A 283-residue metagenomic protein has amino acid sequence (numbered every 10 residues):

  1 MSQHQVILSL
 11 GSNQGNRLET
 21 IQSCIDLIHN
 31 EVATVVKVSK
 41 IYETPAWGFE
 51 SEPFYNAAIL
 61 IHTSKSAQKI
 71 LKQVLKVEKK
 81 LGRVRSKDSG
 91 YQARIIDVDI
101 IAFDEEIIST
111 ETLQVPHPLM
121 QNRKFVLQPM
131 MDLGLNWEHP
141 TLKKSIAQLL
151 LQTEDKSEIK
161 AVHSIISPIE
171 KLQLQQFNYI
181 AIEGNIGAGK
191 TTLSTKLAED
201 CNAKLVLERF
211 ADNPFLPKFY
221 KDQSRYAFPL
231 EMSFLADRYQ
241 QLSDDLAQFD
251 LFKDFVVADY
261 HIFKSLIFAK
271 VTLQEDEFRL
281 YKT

Functional and structural regions predicted by a protein language model:
T20-A67: Short, surface-exposed acidic-centric catalytic microdomains
G48-P53, Q68-L71, K76-Q173: Flexible, gly/pro- and Lys/Arg-enriched active-site loops
D104, D244-D250, F255-T283: ATP-dependent NMP and nucleoside kinases share a basic, alpha-helical "lid"
I182: Hydrophobic anchor at the beta1->P-loop junction of P-loop NTPases
N185: P-loop (Walker A) phosphate-binding loop of NTP-binding proteins
K190: Conserved lysine of the Walker
L193-S194, A198: Post-Walker A alpha-helix
E199-D237: Conserved substrate/cofactor phosphate-moiety recognition/catalytic segment in nucleotide-dependent phosphotransferases
